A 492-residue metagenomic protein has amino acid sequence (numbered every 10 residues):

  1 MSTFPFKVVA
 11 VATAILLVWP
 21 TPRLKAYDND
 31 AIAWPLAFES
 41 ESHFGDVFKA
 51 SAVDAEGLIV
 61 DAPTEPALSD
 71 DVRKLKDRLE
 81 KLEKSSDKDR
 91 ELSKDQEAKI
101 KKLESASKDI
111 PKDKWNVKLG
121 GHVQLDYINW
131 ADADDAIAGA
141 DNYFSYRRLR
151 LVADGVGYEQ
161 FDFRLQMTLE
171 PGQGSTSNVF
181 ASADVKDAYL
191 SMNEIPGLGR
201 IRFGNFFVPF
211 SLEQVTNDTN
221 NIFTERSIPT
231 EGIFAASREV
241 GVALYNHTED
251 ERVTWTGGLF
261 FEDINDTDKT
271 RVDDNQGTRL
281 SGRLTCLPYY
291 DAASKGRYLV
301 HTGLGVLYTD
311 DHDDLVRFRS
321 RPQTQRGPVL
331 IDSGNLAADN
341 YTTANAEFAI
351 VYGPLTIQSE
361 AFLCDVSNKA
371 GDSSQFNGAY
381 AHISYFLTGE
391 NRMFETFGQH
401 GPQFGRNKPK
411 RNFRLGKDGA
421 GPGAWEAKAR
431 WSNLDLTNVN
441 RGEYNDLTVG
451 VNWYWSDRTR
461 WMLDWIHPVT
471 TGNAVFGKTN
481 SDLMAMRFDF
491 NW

Functional and structural regions predicted by a protein language model:
M1-A10: Bacterial N-terminal signal peptides that target proteins for export
V9-W19: Bacterial N-terminal signal peptides
W19-D135, N391-N412: N-terminal periplasmic/intermembrane-space "pro-region" immediately following the signal or transit peptide
V53, V156, I350-V351: Generic beta-strand structural signal
L68, V72, R90, W115-V117 (+7 more regions): Residue-level detection of beta-strand scaffold positions
D71-E83, K88-D89, E97-K101, H122-Q124 (+8 more regions): A general secondary-structure boundary signal
A106-H312, Q375-G419, A424-S432, L436-R441: Outer membrane beta-barrel
A136-A138, T176, Y189-M192, G296 (+2 more regions): Outer-membrane beta-barrel pore domains
